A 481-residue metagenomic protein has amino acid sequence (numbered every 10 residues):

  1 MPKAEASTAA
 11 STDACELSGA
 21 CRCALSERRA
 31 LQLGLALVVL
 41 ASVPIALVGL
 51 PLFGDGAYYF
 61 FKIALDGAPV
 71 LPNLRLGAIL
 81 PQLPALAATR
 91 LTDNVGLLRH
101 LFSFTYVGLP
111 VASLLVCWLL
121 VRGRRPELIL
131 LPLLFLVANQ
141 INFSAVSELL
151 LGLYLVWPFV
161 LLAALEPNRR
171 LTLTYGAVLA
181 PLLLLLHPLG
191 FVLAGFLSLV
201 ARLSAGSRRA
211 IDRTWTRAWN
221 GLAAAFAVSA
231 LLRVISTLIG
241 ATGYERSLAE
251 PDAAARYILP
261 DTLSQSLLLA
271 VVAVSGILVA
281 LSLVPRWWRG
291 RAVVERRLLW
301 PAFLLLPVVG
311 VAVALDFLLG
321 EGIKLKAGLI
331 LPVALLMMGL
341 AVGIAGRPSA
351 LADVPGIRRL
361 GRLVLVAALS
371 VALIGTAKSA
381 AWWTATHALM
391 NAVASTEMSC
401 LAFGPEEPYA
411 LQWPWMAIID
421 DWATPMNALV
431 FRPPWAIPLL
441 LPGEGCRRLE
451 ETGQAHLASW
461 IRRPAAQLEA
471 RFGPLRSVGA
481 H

Functional and structural regions predicted by a protein language model:
I45-K62, L71-L83: Extracytoplasmic catalytic/substrate-binding loops of multi-pass membrane glycan-assembly enzymes
L71-F104: Short hydrophobic/aromatic helix or loop-helix immediately within or flanking a transmembrane segment in polytopic
F104-R125: Transmembrane-helix motifs of polytopic, lipid-linked glycan transferases
R125-P132, L153-L182: Short hydrophobic alpha-helices at membrane interfaces in multi-pass membrane enzymes
L131-V156, L185: Aromatic- and kink-enriched transmembrane "portal" helix at the membrane-lumen/periplasm boundary that abuts
T172-P188, L199, A224-A227: Membrane-interface alpha helices of multi-pass inner-membrane proteins
A223, V293-V308, G346-G375: Signature aromatic-anchored transmembrane alpha helix within multi-pass, membrane-resident enzymes that catalyze glycan
L363-G479: Membrane-embedded, lumen/periplasm-facing catalytic core of multi-pass transferases that use lipid-linked donors
